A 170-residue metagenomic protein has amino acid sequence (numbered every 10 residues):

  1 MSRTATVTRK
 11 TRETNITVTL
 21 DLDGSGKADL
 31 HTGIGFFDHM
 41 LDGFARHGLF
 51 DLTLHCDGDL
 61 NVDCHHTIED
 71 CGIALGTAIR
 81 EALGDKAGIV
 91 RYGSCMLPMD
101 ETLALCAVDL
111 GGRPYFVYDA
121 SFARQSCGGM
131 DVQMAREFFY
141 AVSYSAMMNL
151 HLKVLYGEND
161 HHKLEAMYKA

Functional and structural regions predicted by a protein language model:
M1-A170: Structural preference for solvent-exposed beta-strand-turn elements and adjacent flexible terminal/loop segments within
